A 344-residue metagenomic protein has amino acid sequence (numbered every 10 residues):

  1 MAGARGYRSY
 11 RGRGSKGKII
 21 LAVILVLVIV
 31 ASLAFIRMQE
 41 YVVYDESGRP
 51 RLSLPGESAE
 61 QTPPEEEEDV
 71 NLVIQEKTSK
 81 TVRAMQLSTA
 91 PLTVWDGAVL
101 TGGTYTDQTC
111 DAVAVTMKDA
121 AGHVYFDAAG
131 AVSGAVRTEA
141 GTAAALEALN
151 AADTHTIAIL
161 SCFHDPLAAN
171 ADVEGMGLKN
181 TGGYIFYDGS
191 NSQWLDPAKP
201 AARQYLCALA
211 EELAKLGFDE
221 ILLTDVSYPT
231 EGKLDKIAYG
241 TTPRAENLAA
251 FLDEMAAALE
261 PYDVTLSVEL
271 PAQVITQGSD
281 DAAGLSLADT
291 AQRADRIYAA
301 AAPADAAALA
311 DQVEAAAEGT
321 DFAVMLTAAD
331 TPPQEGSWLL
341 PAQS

Functional and structural regions predicted by a protein language model:
M1-G17: N-terminal Lys/Arg-rich, disordered targeting/topogenic segments
I20-R37: Hydrophobic membrane-insertion alpha-helices, especially the h-region of bacterial N-terminal signal peptides
R37-V43, R293-S344: Substrate-binding cleft of secreted/luminal carbohydrate-active enzymes
E68, G102, D119-S161, E231-L266: Aromatic-lined substrate-binding rim segments of carbohydrate-active enzymes
V73-L92, F163-E211: Active-site-adjacent "subsite" loops/lids of carbohydrate-active enzymes
A98-V124, E212-L222, A288-Y298: Catalytic domains of carbohydrate-active enzymes, especially glycoside hydrolases
A112, T138-F186: Glycine-rich, aromatic-flanked loop segments that form ligand/cofactor-binding clefts across common enzyme folds
H155-H164, L222-L223, A245-A283, A317-D330: Aromatic-lined carbohydrate-recognition surfaces of secreted/lumenal glycan-active proteins
